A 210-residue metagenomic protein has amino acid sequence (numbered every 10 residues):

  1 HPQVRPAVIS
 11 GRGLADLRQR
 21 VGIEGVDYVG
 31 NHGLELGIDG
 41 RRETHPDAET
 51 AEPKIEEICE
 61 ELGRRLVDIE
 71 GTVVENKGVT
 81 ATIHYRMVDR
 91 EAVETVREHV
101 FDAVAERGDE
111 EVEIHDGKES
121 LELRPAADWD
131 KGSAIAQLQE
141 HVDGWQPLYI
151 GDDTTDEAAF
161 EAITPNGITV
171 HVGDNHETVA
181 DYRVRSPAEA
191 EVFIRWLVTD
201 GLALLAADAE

Functional and structural regions predicted by a protein language model:
H1-K77: Active-site phosphate-binding/coordination module
Q3, G25, G71, D109-E111 (+3 more regions): A generic structural signal for alpha->beta connector loops
R12-H32, E91-E113: Substrate-recognition/cap helix-loop segment adjacent to the acidic, metal-dependent catalytic center of Asp-based
G30, N76, D116, H171 (+1 more regions): Structural signal for conserved beta-strand scaffold positions within catalytic alpha/beta enzyme cores
N31, I38-E56, H115-G144: Substrate-recognition "cap/lid" segment bordering the active-site pocket of phosphatases
T72-R90, V112-R124: Charged, glycine-interspersed solvent-exposed loop segments at helix/strand-loop junctions that cap or gate access
D130-E210: Mg2+-dependent phosphoryl-transfer enzymes with acidic/Ser/Thr/Gly-rich catalytic loops
